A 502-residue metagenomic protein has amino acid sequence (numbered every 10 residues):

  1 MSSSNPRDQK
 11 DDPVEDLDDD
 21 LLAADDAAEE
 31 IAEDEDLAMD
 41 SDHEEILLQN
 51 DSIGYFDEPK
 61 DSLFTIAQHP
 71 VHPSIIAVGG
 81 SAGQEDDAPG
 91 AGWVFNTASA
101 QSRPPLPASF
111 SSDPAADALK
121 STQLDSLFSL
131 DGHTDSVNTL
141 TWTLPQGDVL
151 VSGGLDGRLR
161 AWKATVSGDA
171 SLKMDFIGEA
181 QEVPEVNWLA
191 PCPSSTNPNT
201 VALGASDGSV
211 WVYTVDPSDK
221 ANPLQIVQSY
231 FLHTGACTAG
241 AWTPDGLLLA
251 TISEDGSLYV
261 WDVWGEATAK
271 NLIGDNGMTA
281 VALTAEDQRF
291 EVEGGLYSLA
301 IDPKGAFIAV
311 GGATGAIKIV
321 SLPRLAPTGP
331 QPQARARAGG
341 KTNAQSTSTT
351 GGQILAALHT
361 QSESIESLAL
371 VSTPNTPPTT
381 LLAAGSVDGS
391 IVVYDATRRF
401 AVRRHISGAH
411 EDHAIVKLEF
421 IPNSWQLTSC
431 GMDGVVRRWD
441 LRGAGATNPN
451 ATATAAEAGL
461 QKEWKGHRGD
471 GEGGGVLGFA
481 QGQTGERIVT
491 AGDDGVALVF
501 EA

Functional and structural regions predicted by a protein language model:
M1-I53: Acidic, serine/threonine-rich intrinsically disordered low-complexity regions
E45-E58, A100-G132, V166-W188, P217-T238 (+4 more regions): Inter-blade linker and blade-boundary elements of WD-repeat/beta-propeller domains
Y55-A91: Beta-strand-rich domains and repeat architectures in extracellular enzymes and scaffolds, especially beta-propellers
A67-P73, T141-G147, A190-P198, T234 (+6 more regions): Loop/turn segments within WD40 beta-propeller blades
G79-G83, A88, G153-D156, G204-D207 (+7 more regions): Conserved strand-to-loop turn within each blade of WD40 beta-propeller repeats
G92-N96, L159-K163, V210-T214, L258-D262 (+4 more regions): WD40-repeat beta-propellers
L477-A502: Blade-level signature of beta-propeller repeat domains, shared across WD40, Kelch, NHL, RCC1 and BNR/Asp-box propellers
